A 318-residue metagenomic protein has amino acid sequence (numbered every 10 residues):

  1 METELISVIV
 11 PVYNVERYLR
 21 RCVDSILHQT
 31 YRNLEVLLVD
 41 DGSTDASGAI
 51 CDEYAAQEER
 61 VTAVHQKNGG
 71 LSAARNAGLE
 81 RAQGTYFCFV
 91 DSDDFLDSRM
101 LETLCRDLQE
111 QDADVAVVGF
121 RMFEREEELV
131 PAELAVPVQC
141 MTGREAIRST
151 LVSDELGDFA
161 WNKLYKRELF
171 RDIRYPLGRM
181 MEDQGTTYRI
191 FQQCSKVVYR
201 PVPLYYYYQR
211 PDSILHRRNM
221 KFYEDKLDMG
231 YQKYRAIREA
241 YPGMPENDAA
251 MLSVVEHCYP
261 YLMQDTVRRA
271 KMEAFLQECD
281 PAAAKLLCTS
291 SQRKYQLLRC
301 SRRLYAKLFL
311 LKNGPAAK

Functional and structural regions predicted by a protein language model:
M1-L27: N-proximal low-complexity "stem/linker" segments adjacent to membrane-targeting elements
R20, L34, D45-E53, F95 (+1 more regions): Acidic helix N-cap motif at the loop->helix transition within catalytic regions of sugar-transfer enzymes
S25, R32, D40-I50, K67: A conserved acidic beta->alpha catalytic loop
Q66-A82, T103: Glycine-rich, basic loop-to-helix element that forms the pyrophosphate-binding segment of sugar-nucleotide handling
L71, S92-V197, Y208-R218, S291-R293: Donor-binding/catalytic cores of nucleotide-activated saccharide and glycerol-phosphate transferases/polymerases
F87: Short aromatic/hydrophobic "clamp" motif used to bind/position activated sugar donors
L204-P211, R217-D248, Q264-A283: Catalytic core of nucleotide-sugar-dependent glycosyltransferases
T266-K318: Membrane-interface aromatic/basic loop that binds lipid-linked glycans or pyrophosphate carriers, typified by
